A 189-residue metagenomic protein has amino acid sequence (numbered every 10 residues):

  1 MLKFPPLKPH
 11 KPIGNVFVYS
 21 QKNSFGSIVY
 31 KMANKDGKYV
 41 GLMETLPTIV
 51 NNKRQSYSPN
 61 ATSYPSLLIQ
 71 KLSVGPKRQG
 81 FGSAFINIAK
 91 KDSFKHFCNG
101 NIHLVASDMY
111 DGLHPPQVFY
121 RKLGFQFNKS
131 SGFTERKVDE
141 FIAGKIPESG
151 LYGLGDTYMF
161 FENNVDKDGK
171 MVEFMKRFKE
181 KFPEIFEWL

Functional and structural regions predicted by a protein language model:
M1-Q79, S83-L189: Non-catalytic substrate-recognition and accessory regions of acyl/acetyltransferase enzymes
